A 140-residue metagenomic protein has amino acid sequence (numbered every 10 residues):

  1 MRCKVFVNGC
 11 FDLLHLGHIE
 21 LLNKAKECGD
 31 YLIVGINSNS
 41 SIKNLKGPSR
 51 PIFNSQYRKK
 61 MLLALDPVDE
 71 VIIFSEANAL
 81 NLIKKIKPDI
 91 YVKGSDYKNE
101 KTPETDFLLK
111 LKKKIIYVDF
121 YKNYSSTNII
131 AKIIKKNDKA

Functional and structural regions predicted by a protein language model:
M1-A140: Nucleotidyltransferase catalytic core that binds NTPs
